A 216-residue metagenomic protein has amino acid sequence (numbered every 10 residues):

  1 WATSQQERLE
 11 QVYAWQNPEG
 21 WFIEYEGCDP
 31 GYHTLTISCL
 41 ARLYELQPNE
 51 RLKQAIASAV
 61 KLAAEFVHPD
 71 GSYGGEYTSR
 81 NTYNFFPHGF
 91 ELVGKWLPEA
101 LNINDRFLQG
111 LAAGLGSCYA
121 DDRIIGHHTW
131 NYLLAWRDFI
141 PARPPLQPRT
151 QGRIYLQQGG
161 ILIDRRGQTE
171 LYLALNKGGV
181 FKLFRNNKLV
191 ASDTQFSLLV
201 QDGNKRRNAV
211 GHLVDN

Functional and structural regions predicted by a protein language model:
W1-K53, S79-H88: Aromatic-lined, polymer-binding surfaces characteristic of secreted/periplasmic polysaccharide-degrading enzymes
E50-N216: Extended polysaccharide-engagement surfaces of secreted carbohydrate-active enzymes
